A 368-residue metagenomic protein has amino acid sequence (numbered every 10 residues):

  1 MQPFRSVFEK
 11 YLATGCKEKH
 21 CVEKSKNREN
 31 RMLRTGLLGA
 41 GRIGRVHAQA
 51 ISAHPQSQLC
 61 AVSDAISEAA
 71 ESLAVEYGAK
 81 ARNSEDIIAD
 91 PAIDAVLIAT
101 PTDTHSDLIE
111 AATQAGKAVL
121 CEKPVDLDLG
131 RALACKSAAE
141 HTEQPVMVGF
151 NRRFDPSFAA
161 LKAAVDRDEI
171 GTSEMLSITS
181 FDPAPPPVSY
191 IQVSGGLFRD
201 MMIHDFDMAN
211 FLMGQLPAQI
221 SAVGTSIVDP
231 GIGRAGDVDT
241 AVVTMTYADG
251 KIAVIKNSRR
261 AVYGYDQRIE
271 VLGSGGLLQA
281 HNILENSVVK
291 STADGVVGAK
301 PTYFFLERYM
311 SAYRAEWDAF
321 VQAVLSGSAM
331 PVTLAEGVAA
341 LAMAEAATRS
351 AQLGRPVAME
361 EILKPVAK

Functional and structural regions predicted by a protein language model:
F8-Y11, C16-R28, A95-I98, A319-K368: C-terminal helix-rich "cap/oligomerization" subdomain common to oxidoreductases
Y11, K17-Y77: N-terminal Rossmann-like dinucleotide-binding module
K17, A95, P101-T102, S106-R153: Beta-strand-loop-alpha-helix segment that lines the small-molecule cofactor/substrate pocket of alpha/beta enzymes
K80-S84: Short acidic-hydrophobic, aromatic-tinged amphipathic segments that line or gate anion-handling sites
D126-P187: A contiguous active-site-proximal alpha/beta segment in oxidoreductase catalytic domains
V188-I252, S258-Y263, A335: Rossmann-like dinucleotide-binding domain that binds NAD(P)(H)
S226, I232-R234, A248-A315, T333 (+1 more regions): NAD(P)-dinucleotide binding in Rossmann-like oxidoreductases
